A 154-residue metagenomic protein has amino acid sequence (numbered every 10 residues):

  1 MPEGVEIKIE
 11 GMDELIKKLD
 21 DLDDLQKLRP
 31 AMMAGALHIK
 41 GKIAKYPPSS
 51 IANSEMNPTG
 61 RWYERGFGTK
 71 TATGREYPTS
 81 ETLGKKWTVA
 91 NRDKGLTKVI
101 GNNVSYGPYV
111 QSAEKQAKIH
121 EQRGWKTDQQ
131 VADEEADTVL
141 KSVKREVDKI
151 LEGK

Functional and structural regions predicted by a protein language model:
M1-K154: Short, Lys/Arg-rich flexible segments
